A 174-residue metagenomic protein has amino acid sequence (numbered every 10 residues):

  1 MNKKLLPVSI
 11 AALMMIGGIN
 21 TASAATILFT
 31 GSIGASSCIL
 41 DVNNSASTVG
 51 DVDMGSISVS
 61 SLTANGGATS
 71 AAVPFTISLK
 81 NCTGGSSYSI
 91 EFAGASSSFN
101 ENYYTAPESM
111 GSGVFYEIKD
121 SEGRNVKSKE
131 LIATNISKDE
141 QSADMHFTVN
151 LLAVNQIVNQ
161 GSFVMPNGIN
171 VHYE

Functional and structural regions predicted by a protein language model:
N2-K4, N20-E174: Mature extracellular/passenger domains of Gram-negative fimbrial/pilin and adhesin proteins
I10-A11, A22: Cleavable N-terminal signal peptides
L13-G18: Hydrophobic core
